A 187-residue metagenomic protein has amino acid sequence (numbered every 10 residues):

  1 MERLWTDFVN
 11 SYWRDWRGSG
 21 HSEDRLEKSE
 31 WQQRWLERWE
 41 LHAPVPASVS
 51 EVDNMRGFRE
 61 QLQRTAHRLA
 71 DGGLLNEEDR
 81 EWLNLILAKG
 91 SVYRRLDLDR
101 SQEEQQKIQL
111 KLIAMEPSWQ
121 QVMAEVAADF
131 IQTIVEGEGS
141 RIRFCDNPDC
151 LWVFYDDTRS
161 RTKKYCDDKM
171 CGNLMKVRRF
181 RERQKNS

Functional and structural regions predicted by a protein language model:
M1-F144, L151: Short helix-coil boundary/hinge micro-motifs
Q121, E125-S187: BZIP DNA-binding basic region
